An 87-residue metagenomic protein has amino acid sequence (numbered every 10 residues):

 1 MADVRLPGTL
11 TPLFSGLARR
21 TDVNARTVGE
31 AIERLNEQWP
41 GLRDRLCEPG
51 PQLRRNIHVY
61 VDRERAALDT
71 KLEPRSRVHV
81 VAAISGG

Functional and structural regions predicted by a protein language model:
M1-G86: Ubiquitin-like/PB1-type beta-grasp interaction modules and other compact soluble beta-rich domains
